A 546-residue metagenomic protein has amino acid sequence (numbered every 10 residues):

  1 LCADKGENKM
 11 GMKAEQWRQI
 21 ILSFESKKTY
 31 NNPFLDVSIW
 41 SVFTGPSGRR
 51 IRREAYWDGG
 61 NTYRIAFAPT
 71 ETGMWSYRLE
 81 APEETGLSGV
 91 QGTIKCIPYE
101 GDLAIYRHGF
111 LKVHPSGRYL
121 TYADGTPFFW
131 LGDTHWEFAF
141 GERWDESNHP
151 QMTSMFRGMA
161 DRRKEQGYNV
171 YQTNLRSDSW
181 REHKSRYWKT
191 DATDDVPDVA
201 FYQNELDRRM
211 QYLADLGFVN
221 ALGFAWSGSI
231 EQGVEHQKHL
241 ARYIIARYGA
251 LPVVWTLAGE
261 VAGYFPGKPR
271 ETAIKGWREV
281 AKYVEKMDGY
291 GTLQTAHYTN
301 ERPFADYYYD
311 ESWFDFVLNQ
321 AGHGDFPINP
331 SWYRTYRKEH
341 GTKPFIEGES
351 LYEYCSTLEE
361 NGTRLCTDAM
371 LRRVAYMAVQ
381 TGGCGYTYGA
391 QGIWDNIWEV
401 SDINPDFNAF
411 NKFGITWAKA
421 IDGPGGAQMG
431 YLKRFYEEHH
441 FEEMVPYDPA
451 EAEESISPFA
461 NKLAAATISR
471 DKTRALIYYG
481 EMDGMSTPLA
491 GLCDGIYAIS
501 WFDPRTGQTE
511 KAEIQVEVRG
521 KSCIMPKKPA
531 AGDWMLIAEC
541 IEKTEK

Functional and structural regions predicted by a protein language model:
L1-K9: Short, Lys/Arg-enriched N-terminal segments with co-localized hydrophobic residues within the first ~10-30 amino acids
M10-S47, R53-E54, T93-L103, R107-K112 (+1 more regions): Non-catalytic, glycine-rich low-complexity segments
G11-A14, T29, E353-C355, T367-E513 (+1 more regions): Aromatic- and carboxylate-lined catalytic core of secreted/periplasmic carbohydrate-active enzymes
S38, Y99, A104-P327: Active-site mouth of glycoside hydrolases
S41, G125, L213, Y248 (+3 more regions): Conserved, mostly hydrophobic/aromatic
V42, R49-G117: Extended acidic/polar, glycine-enriched regions that form or flank non-catalytic beta-rich accessory modules
S47-E54, T506-I514: Surface-exposed loop/edge segments in extracytoplasmic proteins
E311-S401: Catalytic-core region of carbohydrate-active enzymes that cleave or remodel glycosidic bonds
